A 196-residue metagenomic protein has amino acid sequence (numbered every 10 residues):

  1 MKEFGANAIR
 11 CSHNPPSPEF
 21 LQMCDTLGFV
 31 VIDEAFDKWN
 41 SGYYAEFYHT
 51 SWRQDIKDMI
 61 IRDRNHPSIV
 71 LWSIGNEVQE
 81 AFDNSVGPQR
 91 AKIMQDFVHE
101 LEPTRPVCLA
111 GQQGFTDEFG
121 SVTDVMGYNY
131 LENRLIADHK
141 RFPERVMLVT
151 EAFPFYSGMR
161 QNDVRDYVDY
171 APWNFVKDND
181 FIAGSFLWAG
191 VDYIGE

Functional and structural regions predicted by a protein language model:
M1, A8-E196: Substrate-binding/catalytic cleft of secreted carbohydrate-active enzymes, primarily glycoside hydrolases
